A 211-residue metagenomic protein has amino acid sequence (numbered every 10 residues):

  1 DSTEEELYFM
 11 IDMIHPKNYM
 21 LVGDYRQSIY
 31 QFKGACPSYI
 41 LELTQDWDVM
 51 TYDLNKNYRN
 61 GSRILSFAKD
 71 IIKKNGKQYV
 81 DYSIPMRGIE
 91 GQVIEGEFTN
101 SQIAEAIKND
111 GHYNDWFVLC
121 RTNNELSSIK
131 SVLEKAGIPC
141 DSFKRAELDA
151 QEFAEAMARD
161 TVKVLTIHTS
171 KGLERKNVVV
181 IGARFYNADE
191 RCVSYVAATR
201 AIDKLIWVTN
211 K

Functional and structural regions predicted by a protein language model:
D1-A35, K56, G172: Conserved helicase NTPase motor core
F9, Y39-L43, R63-I71, S128-V132 (+2 more regions): Alpha-helical scaffold elements adjacent to nucleotide-binding pockets in ATP/GTP-utilizing enzyme cores
H15-N18, D24-Y25, D46-T51, G91 (+3 more regions): Short glycine-/polar-rich loops that comprise or flank the Walker A/P-loop and associated switch/sensor motifs
V22-Q27, F32-P37, K56-Y58, T122-N123 (+3 more regions): A short beta-strand-to-loop transition that corresponds to the Sensor-1 phosphate-sensing loop of AAA+ P-loop ATPases
Q27-K33, S38-R87: Conserved coupling/interface region of RecA-like P-loop/ASCE motor cores
V49-K56, G76-R121, V162: Inter-lobe coupling/hinge region of RecA-like P-loop helicase motors
N57-S62, T99-A104, A146-Q151, K171: A short acidic, often aromatic-flanked loop/helix-cap motif at beta-alpha or helix-coil junctions that lines enzyme
K108-K211: Core RecA-like ATPase module of SF1/SF2 helicases and allied nucleic-acid translocases
